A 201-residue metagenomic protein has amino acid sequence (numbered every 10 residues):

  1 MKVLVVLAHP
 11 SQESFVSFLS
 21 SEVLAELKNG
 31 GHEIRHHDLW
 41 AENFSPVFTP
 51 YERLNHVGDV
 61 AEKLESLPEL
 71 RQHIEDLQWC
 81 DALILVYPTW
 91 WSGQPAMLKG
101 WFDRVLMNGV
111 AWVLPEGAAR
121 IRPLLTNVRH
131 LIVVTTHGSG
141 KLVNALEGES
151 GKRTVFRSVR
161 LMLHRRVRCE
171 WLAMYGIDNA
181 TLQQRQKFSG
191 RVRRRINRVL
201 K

Functional and structural regions predicted by a protein language model:
M1-V110, K187-K201: N-terminal beta1-alpha1-beta2 submodule of the flavodoxin-like/Rossmannoid cofactor-binding fold
V5-L7, V134-T135, A173: Short beta-strands and strand-loop turn motifs
P10-E13, T89, G138-L142, G176-N179: Short histidine/acidic/glycine/proline-rich micro-motifs that form metal- and phosphate-coordinating active-site loops
L39, T136, M174-G176: Active-site donor-binding loop signature of nucleotide-sugar glycosyltransferases
C80, V86, T126-N127, V159-R166: A structural motif corresponding to the C-terminal end of an alpha-helix and its immediate exit/capping segment
V113-V159: Short, glycine-/small-residue-rich phosphate/pyrophosphate-handling segment
L142-L146, S150-K201: Glycine-rich phosphate/pyrophosphate-binding loop and the adjoining helix
